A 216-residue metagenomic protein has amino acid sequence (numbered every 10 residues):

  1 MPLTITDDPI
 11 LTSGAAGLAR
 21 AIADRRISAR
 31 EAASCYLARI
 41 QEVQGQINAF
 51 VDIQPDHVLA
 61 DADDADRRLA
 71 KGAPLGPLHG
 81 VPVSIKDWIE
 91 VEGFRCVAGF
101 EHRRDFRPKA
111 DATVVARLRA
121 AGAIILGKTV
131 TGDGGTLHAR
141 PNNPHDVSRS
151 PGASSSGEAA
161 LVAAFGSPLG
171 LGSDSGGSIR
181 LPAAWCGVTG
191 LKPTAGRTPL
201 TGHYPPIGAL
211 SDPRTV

Functional and structural regions predicted by a protein language model:
M1-L59: An N-terminal boundary/leader segment
G17-D24, H102-F106, D212-V216: Short, well-ordered beta-strand elements within core beta-sheets of diverse protein domains
Y36, V58, G80, K86 (+1 more regions): Conserved hydrophobic/aromatic pocket- or pore-lining residues that grip, position, or stack substrates in active sites
D56-D66, G122-A123: Long amphipathic alpha-helix in the N-terminal Rossmann-like dinucleotide-binding domain of NAD(P)-dependent
A65-V81: Immediate post-signal peptide segment of exported/extracytoplasmic ligand-binding proteins
P77-D111: Enzymes and membrane/adaptor proteins characterized by extended Gly/Ser/Thr/Asp/Glu-rich, aromatic-dotted
A110-V216: Short glycine/serine-rich loop segments
